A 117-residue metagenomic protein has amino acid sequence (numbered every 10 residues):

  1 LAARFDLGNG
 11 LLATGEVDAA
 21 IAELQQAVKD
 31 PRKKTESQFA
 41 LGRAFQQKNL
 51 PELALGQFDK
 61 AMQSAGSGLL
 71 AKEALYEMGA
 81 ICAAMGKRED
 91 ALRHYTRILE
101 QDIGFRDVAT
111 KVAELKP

Functional and structural regions predicted by a protein language model:
A2, E36, L70-E73, D107: Start-of-helix register in tetratricopeptide repeats
D6, A40, A74-E77, K111: Canonical tetratricopeptide repeat
D30, S64-S67, Q101: Structural marker of alpha-solenoid helical repeat scaffolds
